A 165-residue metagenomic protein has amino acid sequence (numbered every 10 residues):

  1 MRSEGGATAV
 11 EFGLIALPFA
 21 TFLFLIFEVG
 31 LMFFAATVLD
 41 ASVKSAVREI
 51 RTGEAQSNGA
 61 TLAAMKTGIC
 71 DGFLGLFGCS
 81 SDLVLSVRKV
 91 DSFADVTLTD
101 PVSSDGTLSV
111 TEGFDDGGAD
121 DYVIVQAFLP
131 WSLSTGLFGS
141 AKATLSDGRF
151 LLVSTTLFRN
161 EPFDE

Functional and structural regions predicted by a protein language model:
M1-D71: Alpha-helical assembly-interface signal, strongest on the long, hydrophobic N-terminal helix that forms
S45-E165: Short, conserved structural patches
